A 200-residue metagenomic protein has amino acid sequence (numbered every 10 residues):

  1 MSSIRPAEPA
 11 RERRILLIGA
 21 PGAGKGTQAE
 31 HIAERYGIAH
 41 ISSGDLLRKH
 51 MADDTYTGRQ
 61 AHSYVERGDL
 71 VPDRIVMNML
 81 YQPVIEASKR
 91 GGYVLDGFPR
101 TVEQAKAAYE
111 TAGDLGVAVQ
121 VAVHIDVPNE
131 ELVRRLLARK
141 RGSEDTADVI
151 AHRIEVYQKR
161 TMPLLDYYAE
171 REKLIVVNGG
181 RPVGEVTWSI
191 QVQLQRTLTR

Functional and structural regions predicted by a protein language model:
M1-R200: Glycine-rich phosphate-binding loop of ATP-dependent small-molecule kinases
